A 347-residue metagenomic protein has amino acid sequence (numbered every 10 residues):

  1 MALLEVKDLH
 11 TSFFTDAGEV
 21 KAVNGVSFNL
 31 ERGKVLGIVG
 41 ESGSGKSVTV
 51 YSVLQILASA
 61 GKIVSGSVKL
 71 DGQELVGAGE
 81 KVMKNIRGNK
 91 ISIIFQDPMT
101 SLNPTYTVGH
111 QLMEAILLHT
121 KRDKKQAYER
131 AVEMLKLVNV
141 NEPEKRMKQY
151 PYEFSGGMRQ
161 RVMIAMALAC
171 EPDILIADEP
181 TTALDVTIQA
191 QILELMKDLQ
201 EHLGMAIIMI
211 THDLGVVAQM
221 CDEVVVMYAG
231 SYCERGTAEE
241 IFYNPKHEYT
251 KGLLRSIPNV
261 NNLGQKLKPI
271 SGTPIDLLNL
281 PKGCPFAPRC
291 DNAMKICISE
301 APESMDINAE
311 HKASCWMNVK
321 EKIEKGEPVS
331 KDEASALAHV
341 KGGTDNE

Functional and structural regions predicted by a protein language model:
L3, S12-G25, I56-K62, G79-V82 (+3 more regions): A short, flexible loop at the N-terminus of ABC-type nucleotide-binding domains that lies
E41, Q55, I176-P180, L184 (+1 more regions): P-loop NTP-binding/switch modules centered on Walker-like glycine-rich loops
I63-E74: Conserved ABC transporter NBD signature motif
E74, K125-K145, L254: Conserved ABC ATPase "signature" region
L75-S92, L118, E240-P245, I275-P281: ABC ATPase NBD coupling module
N141, T237-K341: Short catalytic/signature loops enriched in Gly
A169-D173: A short, proline-enriched helix->beta-strand linker immediately N-terminal to the Walker B motif in ABC-type P-loop
